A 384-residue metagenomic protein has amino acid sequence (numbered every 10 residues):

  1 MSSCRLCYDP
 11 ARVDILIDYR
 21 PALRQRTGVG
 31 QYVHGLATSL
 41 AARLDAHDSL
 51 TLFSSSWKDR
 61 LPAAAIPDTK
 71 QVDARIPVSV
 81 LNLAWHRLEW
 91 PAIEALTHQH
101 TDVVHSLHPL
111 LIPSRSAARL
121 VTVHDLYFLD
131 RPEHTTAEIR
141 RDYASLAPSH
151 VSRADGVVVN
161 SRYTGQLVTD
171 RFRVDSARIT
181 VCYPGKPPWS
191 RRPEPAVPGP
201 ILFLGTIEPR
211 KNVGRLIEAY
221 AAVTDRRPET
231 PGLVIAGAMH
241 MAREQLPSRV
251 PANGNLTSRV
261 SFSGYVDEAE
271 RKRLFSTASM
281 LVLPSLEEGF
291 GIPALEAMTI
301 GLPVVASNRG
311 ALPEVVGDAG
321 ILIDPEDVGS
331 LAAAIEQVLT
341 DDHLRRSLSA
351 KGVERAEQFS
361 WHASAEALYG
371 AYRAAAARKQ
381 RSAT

Functional and structural regions predicted by a protein language model:
M1-T384: Carbohydrate transferase catalytic cores enriched for Leloir-type hexosyltransferases
